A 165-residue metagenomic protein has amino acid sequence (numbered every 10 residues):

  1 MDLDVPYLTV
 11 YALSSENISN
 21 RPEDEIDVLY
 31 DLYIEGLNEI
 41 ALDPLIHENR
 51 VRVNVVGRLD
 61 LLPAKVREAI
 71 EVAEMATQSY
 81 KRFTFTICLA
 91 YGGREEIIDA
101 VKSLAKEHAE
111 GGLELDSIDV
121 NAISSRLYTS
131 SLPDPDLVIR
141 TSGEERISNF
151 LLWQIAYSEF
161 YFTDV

Functional and structural regions predicted by a protein language model:
M1-V165: Flexible, compositionally biased loop and terminal segments
